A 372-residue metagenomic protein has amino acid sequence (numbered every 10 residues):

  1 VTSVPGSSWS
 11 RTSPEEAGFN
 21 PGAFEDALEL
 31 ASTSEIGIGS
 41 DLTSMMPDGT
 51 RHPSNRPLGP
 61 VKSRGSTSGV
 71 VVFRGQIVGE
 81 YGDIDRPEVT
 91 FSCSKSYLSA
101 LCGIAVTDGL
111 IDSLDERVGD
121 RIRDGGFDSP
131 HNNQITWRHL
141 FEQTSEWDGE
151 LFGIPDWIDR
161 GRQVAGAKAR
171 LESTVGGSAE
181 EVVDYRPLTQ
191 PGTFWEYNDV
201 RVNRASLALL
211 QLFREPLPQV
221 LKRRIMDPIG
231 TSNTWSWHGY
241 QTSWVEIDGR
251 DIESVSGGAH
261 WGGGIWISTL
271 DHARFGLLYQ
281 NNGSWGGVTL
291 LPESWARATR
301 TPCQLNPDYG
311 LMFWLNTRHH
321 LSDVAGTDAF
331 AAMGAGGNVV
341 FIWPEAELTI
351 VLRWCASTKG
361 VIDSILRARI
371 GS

Functional and structural regions predicted by a protein language model:
V1-I84, D108-D112, E142, Q211 (+2 more regions): N-terminal leader/targeting segments and the immediately adjacent pre-domain N-terminus
W9-T12, D83, D124, Y185-P191 (+2 more regions): Flexible glycine/proline-enriched surface loops and loop-helix/loop-strand junctions
N20, G75-I77, V89-L114, L140 (+3 more regions): Active-site SXXK
G59-V70, E80-D124, D128-H131, I135 (+3 more regions): Short active-site loop at a secondary-structure junction that contains or immediately precedes the catalytic residue(s)
I77-R86, N132, L151-Q241: Catalytic-site signature segments of enzymes, centered on catalytic residues
S96, Q143, R201-A208, G263-S284 (+1 more regions): Active-site-proximal alpha-helical segments within enzyme catalytic domains
D108-D148, F152, D184, Q211-G262: Active-site helix/loop module of the DD-peptidase/beta-lactamase fold, centered on the serine-lysine SxxK catalytic
N233, H238, S243-A259, R300-T349: Active-site Gly/Thr loop motif
